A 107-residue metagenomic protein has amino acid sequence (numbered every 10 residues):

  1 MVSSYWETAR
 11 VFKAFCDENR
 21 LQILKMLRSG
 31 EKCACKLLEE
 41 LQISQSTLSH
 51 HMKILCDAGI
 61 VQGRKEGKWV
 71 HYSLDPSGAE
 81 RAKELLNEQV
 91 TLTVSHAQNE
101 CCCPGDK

Functional and structural regions predicted by a protein language model:
V2-E7, P76-K107: Amphipathic alpha-helical dimerization/coiled-coil segments that flank or bridge DNA-binding/regulatory modules
W6-T47, E66-A79: N-terminal helix-turn-helix DNA-binding core of bacterial DNA-binding proteins
E18, L55, R81, L85: Solvent-exposed, charged/polar functional surfaces in cytosolic regulatory/catalytic domains
E39, C56-D57: Alpha-helical residues within the helix-turn-helix
H51: Residues within the DNA-recognition helix of helix-turn-helix
